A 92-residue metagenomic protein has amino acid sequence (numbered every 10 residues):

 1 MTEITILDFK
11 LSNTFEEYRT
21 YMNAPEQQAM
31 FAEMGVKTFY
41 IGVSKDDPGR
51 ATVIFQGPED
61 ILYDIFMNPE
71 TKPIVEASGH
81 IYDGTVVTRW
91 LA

Functional and structural regions predicted by a protein language model:
M1-K72, D83-A92: Short S/T/G/P-rich N-terminal loop/turn motif that feeds into the first structured element of a domain
